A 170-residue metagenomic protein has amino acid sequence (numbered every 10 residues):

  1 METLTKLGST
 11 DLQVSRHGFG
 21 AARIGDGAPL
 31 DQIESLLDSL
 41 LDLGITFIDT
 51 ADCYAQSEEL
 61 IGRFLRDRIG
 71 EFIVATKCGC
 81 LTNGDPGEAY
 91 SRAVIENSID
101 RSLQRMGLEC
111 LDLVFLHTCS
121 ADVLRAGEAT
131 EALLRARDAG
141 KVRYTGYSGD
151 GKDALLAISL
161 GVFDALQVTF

Functional and structural regions predicted by a protein language model:
M1-I73: N-terminal binding-site loop/beta-alpha segment at the start of enzyme catalytic domains that lines or forms
K6, T76, Q167-V168: Structural signal for conserved beta-strand scaffold positions within catalytic alpha/beta enzyme cores
G20-D31, L81-E96: Active-site mouth loops of central-metabolism enzymes
R23-G25, D52, C80-T82, T118-D122 (+1 more regions): Short histidine/acidic/glycine/proline-rich micro-motifs that form metal- and phosphate-coordinating active-site loops
D38, D42, P86-F170: Glycine/proline-rich, positively charged, aromatic-decorated active-site loop/lid region on the catalytic face
L65, C78, L133-A136: Hydrophobic positions in alpha-helices of CheY-like receiver
E71-G84, V114-H117: A short, structured active-site edge motif that brings together acidic residues
